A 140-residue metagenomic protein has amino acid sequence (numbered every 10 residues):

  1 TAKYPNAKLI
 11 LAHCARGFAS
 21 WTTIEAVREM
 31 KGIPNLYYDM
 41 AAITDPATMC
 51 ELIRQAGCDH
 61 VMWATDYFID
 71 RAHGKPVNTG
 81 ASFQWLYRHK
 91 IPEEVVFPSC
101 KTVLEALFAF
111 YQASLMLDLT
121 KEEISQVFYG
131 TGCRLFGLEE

Functional and structural regions predicted by a protein language model:
T1-Y4: Eukaryote-skewed repeat-based solenoidal scaffolds used as protein-protein interaction platforms, primarily
A7: Active-site groove signature of glycoside hydrolases
I10-E140: H/E-rich (His + Asp/Glu) clusters that bind or coordinate divalent metals
